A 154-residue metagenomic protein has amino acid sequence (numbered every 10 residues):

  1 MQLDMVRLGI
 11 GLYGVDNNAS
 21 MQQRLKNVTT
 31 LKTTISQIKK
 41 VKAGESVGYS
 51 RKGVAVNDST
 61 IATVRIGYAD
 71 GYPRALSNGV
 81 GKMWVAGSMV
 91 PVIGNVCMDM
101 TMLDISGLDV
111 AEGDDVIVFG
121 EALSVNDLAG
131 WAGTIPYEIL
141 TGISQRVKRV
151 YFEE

Functional and structural regions predicted by a protein language model:
M1-E154: Active-site anion/phosphate-binding pocket segments in diverse small-molecule metabolic enzymes
